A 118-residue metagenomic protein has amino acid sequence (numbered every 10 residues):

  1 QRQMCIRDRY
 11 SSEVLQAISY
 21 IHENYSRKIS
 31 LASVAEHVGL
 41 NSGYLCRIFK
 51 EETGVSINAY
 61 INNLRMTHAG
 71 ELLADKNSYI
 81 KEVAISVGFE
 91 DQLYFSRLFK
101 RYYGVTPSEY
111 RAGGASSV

Functional and structural regions predicted by a protein language model:
Q1-I6: Short, small-residue-biased leader/transition segments that mark boundaries at the very start of proteins
Y10-E13: Flexible loop/N-cap segments at domain edges
L15-S19, E23, A32, E51-E90 (+1 more regions): Terminal helix-turn-helix DNA-binding modules in bacterial transcription factors
N41-S42, E90-D91: Short coil turns linking two alpha-helices in DNA-binding domains
Y44-L45, F49, Y94-F95, F99: Short hydrophobic/aromatic patch on the recognition helix
R97-V118: …primarily DNA-binding HTH/wHTH and HhH modules…
